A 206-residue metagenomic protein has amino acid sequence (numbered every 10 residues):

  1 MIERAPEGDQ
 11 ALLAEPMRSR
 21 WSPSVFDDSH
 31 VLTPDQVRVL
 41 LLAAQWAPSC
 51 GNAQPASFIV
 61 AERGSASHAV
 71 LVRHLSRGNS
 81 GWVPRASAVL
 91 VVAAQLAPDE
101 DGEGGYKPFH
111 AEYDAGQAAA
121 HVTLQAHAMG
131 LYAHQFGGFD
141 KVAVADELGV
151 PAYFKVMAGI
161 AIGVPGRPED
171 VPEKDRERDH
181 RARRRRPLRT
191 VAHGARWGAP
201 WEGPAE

Functional and structural regions predicted by a protein language model:
M1-E206: Acidic, surface-exposed loops and disordered segments
